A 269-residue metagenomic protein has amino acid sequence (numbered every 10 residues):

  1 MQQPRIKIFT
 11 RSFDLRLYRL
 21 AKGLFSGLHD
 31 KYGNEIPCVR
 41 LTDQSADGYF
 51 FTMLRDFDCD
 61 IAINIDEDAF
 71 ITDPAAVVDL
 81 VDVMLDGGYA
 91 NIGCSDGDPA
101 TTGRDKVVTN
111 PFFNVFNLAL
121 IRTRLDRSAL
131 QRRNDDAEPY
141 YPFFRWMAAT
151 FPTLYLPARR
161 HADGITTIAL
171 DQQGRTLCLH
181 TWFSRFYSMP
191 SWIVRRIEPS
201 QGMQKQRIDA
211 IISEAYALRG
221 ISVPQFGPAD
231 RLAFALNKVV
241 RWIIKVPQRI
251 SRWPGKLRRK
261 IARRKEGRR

Functional and structural regions predicted by a protein language model:
M1-D58: N-terminal anchoring/stem segment of glycosyltransferases
F13-L15, D68-F70, G97-P99, I121 (+2 more regions): Short, solvent-exposed loop/turn segments at secondary-structure junctions
G27-C38, D86-N91, F144-P157: Structural alpha-beta junctions
Q44-Y49, D98-T101, H161-T167: A short acidic, often aromatic-flanked loop/helix-cap motif at beta-alpha or helix-coil junctions that lines enzyme
F57-D60, G87: Structured loop/turn residues at beta-strand edges in well-structured enzyme cores
C59-F70: Short beta-strand-to-loop acidic/aromatic patch adjacent to the donor-nucleotide binding site
F70, P74-W146: Conserved catalytic core of nucleotide-sugar-dependent glycosyltransferases
A137-E138, P142-R269: C-terminal catalytic/acceptor-binding lobe
